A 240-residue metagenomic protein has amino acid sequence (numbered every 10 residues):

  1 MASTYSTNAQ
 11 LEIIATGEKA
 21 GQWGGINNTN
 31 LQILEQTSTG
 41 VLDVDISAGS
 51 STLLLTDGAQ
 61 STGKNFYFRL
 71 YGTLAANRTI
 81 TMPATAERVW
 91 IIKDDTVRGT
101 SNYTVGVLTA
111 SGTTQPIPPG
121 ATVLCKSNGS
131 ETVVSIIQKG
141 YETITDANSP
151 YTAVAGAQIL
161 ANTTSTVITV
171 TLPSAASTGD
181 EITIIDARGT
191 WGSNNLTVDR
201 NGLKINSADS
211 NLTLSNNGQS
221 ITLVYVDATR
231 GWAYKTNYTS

Functional and structural regions predicted by a protein language model:
A2-Y103, I137-D199, A228-S240: Exposed extracellular interaction/assembly regions and N-terminal maturation sites
K19-G25, P119-A121, S130, N217: Extracellular interaction modules
T85, P119-T122, G156, N201 (+1 more regions): Tight coil/turn sites that cap or link beta-strands
G106-L108, S165, L223: Short, structured beta-strand/loop micro-motifs enriched in basic residues and often containing a Trp
T109-T114, R200-A208: Short edge-strand/loop segments of extracellular domains
G112-L124: A short alpha->loop->secondary-structure connector
T113-Q115, L172, D209-L214: Beta-strand-rich interaction surfaces with strong enrichment in secreted/lumenal proteins
L124-G140, L214-S240: Low-complexity acidic/polar repeat-biased segments
